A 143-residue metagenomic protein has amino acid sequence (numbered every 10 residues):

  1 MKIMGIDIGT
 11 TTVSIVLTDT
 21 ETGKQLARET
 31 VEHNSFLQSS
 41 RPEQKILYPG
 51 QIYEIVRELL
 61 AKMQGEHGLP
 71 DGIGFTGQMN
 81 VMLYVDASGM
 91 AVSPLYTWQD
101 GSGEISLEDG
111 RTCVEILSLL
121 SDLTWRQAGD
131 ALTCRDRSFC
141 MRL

Functional and structural regions predicted by a protein language model:
M1-S93: N-terminal glycine/serine-rich phosphate-binding loop of ATP-dependent small-molecule kinases, especially carbohydrate
L60-L143: Glycine-rich phosphate-binding/catalytic subdomain of phosphoryl-transfer and nucleotide/sugar-phosphate-processing
